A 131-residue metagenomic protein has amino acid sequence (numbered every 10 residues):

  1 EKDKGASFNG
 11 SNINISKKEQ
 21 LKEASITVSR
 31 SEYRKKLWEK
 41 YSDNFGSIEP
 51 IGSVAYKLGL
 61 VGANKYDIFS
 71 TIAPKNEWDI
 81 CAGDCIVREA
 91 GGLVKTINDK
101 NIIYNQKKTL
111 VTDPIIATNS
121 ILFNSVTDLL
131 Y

Functional and structural regions predicted by a protein language model:
E1-N9: DPxDG-like acidic metal-binding loop motif
N14-Y131: An extended, acidic
